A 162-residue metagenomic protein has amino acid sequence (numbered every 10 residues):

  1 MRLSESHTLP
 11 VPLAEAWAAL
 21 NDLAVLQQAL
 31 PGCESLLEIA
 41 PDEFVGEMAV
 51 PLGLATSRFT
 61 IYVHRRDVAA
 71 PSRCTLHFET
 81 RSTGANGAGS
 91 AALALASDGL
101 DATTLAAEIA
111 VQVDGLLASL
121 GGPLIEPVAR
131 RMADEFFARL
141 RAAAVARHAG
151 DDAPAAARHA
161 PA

Functional and structural regions predicted by a protein language model:
M1-P51, P161-A162: Hydrophobic ligand-binding cavity/cleft-lining segments
M1-T8, E43, R58-T60, R73 (+2 more regions): Intrinsic-disorder/low-complexity, polar/charged segments enriched in Ser/Thr/Lys/Arg/Asp/Glu/Gln
E5-H7, E34, T60-D67, F78 (+1 more regions): Hydrophobic/aromatic beta-strand elements that line small-molecule binding cavities or substrate pockets in beta-rich
A14, A18, L100, A138 (+1 more regions): Replace "anionic and nucleotidyl ligands
A16, L26, R65, A107 (+1 more regions): Hydrophobic pocket/interface hotspot
L37-T80: Glycine-rich portal/gate segments that line the openings of hydrophobic small-molecule binding cavities
T75-R130: Beta-strand/loop substructures that line and gate deep hydrophobic ligand-binding cavities in soluble
D114-A157, P161: A conserved amphipathic terminal alpha-helix motif
